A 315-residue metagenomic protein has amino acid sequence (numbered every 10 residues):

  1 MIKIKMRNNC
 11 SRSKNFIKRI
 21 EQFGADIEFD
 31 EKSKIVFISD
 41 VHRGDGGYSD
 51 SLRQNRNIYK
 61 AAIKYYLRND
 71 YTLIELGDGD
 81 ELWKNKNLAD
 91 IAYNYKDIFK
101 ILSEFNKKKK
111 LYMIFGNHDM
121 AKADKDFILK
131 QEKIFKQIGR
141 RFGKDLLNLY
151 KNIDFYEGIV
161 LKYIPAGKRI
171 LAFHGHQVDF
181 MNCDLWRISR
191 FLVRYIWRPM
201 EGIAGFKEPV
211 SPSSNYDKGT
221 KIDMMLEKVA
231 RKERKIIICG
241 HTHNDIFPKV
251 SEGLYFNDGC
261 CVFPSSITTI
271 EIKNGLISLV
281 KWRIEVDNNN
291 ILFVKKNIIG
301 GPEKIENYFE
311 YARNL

Functional and structural regions predicted by a protein language model:
M1-E75, G79-L315: Extended recognition/assembly regions associated with phosphoester-bond processing machinery
